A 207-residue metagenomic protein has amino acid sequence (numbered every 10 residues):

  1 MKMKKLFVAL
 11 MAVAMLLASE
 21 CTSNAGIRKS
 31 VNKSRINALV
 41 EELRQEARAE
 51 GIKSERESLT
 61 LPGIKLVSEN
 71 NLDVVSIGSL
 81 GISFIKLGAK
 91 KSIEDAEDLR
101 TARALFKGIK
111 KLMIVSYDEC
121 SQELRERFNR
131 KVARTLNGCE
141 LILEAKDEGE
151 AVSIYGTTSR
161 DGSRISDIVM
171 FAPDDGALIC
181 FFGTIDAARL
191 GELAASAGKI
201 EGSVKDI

Functional and structural regions predicted by a protein language model:
M1-V8: Bacterial N-terminal signal peptides that target proteins for export
A9-A18: Bacterial N-terminal signal peptides
A18-S19, S23-A25, A49: Boundary at the C-terminal end of the N-terminal hydrophobic targeting segment
R28, N32-R127: Early exported N-terminus immediately downstream of N-terminal targeting peptides
L105, E148-A151, L178-I179: Small-residue-enriched, tightly packed secondary-structure blocks
N129-S159, K205-I207: Short Gly/Thr-rich strand-loop-strand
Y155-L190: A short, solvent-exposed beta-edge/loop patch
T184-I207: C-terminal partner/receptor-binding element of secreted or periplasmic proteins
